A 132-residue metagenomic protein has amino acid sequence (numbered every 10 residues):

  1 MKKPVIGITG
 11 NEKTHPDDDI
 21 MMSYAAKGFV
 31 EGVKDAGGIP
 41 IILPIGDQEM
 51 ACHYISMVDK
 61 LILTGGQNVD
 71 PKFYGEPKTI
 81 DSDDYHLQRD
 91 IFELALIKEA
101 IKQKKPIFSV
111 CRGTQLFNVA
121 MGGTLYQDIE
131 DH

Functional and structural regions predicted by a protein language model:
M1-F108, V119-M121, Y126, E130-H132: N-terminal beta1-alpha1 cap of cysteine-dependent amidohydrolase-like domains
S109, T114: Glycine-rich beta-to-alpha active-site loop
